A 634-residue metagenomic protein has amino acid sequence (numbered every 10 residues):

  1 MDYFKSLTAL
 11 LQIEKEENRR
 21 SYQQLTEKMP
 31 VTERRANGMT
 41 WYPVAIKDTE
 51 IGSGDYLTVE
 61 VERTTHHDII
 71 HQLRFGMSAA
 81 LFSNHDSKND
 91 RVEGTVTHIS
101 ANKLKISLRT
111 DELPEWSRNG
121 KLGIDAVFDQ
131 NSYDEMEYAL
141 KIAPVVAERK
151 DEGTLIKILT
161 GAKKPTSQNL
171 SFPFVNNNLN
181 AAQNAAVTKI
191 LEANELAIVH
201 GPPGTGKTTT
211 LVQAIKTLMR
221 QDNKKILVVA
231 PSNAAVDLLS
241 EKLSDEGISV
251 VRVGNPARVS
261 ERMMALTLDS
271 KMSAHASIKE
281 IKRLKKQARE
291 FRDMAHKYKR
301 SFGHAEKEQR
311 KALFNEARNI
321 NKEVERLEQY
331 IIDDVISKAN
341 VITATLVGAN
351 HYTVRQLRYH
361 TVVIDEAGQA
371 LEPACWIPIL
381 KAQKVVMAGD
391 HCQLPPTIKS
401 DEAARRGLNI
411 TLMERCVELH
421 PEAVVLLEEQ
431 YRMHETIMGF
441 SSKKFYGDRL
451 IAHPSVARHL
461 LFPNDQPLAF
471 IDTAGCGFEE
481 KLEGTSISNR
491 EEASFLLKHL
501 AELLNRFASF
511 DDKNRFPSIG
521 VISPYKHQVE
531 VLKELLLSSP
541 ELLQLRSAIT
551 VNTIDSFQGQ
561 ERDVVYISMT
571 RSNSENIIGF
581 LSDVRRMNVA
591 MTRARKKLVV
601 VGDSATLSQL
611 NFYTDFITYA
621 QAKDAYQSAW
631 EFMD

Functional and structural regions predicted by a protein language model:
M1-F75, S100, L104: A helicase ATPase "motif cassette" and its flanking acidic/Ser/Thr-rich regulatory loops
D2-Q12, H66-T188, D245, M263-E290: Pre-ATPase regulatory/linker segments immediately N-terminal to the P-loop/RecA-like helicase/translocase core
I69, T95, I332, N552-T553: Short, conserved secondary-structure segments in the cores of folded domains
R91, T97-H98, L108-T110, W116 (+4 more regions): ASCE P-loop NTPase helicase motor core
Q221-K224, S232, D333, V347-D634: Conserved helicase motor core of SF1/SF2 NTP-dependent helicases
D269-E316, I379, M591: ATP-hydrolysis module of ASCE/P-loop NTPase motor domains, specifically the Walker B Asp-Glu catalytic pair
R310-E325, Y525: Short amphipathic alpha-helical coiled-coil/interface segments
